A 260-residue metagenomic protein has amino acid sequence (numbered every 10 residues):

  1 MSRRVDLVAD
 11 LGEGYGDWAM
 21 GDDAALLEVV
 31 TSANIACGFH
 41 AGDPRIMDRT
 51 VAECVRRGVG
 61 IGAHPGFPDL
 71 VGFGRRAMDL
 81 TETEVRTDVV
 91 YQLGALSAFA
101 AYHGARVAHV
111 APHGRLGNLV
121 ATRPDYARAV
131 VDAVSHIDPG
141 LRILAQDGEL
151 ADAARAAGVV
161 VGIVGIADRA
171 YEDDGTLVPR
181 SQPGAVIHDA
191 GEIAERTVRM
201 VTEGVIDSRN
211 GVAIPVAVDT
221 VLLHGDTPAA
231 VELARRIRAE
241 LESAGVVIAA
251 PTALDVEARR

Functional and structural regions predicted by a protein language model:
D10, H64, V110, L223: Conserved, mostly hydrophobic/aromatic
A19, D23, A33-H40, V71-R86 (+3 more regions): Glycine-rich tight-turn/loop motif centered on a GG-T
A24-E28, R49-G62, A101-G104: Acidic (Asp/Glu)-rich catalytic clusters
V29-S32, V55, H136, G140 (+1 more regions): Glycine-enriched alpha-helix->loop->beta-strand junction motifs that scaffold or abut catalytic
D69-P112: Glycine/small-residue-rich loop that forms an oxyanion/phosphate-binding "nest" at active or ligand-binding sites
R123-A129: Charged helix-capping and loop-helix junction motifs
G148-V205: Active-site rim beta-loop-alpha module in soluble metabolic enzymes
R180-R260: C-terminal alpha-helical cap/extension of soluble enzyme domains
